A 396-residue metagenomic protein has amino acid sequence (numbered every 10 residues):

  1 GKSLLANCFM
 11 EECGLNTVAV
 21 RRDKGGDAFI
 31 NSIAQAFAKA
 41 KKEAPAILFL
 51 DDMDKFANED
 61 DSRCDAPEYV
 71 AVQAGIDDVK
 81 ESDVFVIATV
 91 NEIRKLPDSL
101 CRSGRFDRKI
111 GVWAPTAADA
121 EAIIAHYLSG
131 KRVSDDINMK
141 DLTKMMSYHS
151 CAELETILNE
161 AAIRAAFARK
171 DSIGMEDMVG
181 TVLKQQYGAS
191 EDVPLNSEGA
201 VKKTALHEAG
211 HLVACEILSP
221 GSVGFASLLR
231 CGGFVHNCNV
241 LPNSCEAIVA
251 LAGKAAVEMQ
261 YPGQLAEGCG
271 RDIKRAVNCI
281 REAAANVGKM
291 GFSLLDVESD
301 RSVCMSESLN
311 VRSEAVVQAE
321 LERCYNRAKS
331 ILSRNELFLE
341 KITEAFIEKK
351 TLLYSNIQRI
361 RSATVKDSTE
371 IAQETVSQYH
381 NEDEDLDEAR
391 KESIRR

Functional and structural regions predicted by a protein language model:
G1-T143: Walker A/P-loop NTP-binding motif of AAA+ ATPase domains
M10, D51, V72, F106 (+8 more regions): Residue-level signature of catalytic and energy-coupling elements of molecular machines, predominantly ATP/GTP-dependent
Q35-A38, A74, A122, H126 (+4 more regions): Generic recognition of well-ordered alpha-helical segments within structured catalytic/regulatory domains
A57-E59, P97, V182, V213 (+2 more regions): Activation segment
E59-D60, D98, L158, C215-S219 (+1 more regions): Short, function-defining helix-loop hinge/capping sites that tune catalysis or transport
F85, D98, V112-D177, G253-E258 (+1 more regions): Conserved C-terminal "switch" segment of AAA+ ATPases
I163, E176-N196, L228-R230: Active-site scaffold of zinc-dependent metalloenzymes
A200-L206, L212-R396: Soluble catalytic regions of large protease machineries
